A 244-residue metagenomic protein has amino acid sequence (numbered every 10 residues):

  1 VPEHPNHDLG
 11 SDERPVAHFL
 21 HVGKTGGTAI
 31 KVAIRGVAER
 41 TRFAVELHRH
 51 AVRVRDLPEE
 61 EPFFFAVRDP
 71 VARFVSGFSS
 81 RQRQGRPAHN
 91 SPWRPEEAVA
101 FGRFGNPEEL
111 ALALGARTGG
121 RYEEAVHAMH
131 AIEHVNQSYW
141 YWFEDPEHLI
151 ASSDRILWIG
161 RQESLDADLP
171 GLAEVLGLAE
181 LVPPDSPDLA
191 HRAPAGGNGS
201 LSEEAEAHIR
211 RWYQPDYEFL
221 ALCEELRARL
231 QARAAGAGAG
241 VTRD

Functional and structural regions predicted by a protein language model:
V1-D244: Membrane-interface amphipathic segments in extracytoplasmic regions
